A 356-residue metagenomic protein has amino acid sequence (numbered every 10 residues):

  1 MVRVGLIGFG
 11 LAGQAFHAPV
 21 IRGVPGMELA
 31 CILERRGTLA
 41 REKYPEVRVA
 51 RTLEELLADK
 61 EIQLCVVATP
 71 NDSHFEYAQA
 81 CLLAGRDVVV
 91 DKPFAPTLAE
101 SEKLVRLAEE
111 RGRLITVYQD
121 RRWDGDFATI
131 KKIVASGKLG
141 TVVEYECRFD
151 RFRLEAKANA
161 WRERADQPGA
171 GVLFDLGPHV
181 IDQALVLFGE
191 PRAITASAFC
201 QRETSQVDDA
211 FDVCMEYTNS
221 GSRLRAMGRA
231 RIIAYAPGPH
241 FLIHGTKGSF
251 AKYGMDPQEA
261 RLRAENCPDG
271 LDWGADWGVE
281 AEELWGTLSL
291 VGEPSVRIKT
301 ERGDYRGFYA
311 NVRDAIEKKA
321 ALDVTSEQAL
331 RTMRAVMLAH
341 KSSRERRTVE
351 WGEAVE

Functional and structural regions predicted by a protein language model:
M1, L64-V66, R113, R297-K299 (+2 more regions): C-terminal helix-rich "cap/oligomerization" subdomain common to oxidoreductases
M1-Y44: N-terminal Rossmann-like dinucleotide-binding module
C31, Q63-L64, E144: Short, Asp-centered acidic motifs that coordinate Mg2+ and/or phosphate in catalytic or ligand-binding sites
V47, A84-R86, R111-R113, S220-L224: A short helix->loop->beta-strand "cap" motif at the edges of active sites that frequently abuts
V47-L107: Beta-loop-alpha module in the N-terminal Rossmann-like domain of NAD(P)-dependent dehydrogenases, especially those
K103-R121, G140-Y145: Rossmann-fold dehydrogenase core element
R121-S205, R346: Predominantly a Rossmann-like dinucleotide-binding segment in NAD(P)-dependent oxidoreductases
D182-D269, R306-A321, M337, A354-E356: Contiguous beta-strand/loop segments that form the cofactor/metal-binding neighborhood of enzyme cores
